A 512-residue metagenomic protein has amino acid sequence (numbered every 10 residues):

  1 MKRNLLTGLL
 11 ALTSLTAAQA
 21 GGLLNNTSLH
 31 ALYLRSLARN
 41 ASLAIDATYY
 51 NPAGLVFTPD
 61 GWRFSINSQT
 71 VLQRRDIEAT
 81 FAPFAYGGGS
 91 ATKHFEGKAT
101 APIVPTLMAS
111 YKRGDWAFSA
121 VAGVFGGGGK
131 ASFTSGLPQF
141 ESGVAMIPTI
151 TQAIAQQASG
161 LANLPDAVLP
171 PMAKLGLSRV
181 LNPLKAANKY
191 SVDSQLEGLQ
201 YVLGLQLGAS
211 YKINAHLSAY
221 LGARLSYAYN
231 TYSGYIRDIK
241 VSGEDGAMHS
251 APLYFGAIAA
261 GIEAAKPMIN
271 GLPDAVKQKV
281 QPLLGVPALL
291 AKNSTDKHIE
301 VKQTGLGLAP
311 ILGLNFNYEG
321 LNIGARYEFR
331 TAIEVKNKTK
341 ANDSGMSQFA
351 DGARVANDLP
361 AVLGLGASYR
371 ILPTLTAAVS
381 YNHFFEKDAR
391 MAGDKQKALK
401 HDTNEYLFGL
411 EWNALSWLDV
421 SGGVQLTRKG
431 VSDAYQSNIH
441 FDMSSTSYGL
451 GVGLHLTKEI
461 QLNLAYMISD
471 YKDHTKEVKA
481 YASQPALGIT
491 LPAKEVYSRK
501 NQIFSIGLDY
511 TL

Functional and structural regions predicted by a protein language model:
M1-A20: Gram-negative bacterial Sec-dependent N-terminal signal peptides
S14-L15, R63, A79, S218: Hydrophobic alpha-helical membrane context
G21-T27, A31-L34, L43, V104 (+1 more regions): Outer-membrane beta-barrel porins/channels
L34, N51-P52: A generic local structural motif
L43-Y50, V56-I147: Outer-membrane beta-barrel translocator/receptor signature
